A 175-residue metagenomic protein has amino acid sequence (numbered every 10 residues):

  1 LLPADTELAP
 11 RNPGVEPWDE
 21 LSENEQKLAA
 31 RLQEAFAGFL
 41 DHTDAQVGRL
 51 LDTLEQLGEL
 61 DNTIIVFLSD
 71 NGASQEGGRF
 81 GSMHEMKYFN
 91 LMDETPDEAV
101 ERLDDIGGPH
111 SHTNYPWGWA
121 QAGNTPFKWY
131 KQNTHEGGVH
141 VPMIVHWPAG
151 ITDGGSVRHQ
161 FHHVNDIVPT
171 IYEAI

Functional and structural regions predicted by a protein language model:
L1-I175: Active-site-proximal cap/lid insertion segments
